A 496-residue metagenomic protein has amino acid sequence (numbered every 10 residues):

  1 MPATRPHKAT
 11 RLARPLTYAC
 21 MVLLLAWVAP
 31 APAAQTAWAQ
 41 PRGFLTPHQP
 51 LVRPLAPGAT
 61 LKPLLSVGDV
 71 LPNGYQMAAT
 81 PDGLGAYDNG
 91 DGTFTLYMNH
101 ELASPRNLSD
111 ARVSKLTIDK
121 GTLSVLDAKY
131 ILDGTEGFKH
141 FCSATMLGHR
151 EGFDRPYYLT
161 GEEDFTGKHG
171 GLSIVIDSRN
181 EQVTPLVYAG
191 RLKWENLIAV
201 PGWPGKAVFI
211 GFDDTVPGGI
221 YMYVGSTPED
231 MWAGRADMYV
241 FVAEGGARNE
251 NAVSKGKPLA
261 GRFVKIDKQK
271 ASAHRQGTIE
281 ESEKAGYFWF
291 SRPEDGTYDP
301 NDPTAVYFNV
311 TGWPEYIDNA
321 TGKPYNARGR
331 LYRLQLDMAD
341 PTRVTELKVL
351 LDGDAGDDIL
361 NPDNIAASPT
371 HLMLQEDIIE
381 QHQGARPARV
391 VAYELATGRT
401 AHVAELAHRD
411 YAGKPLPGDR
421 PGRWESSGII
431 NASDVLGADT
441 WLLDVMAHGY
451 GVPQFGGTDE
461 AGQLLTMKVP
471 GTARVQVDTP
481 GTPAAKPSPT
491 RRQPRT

Functional and structural regions predicted by a protein language model:
M1-A13: N-terminal secretory signal peptides that target proteins for export/translocation
H7-K8, L23-L25, T482: Residue-level detector of alpha-helical transmembrane segments in integral membrane proteins
Y18-V28: Bacterial N-terminal signal peptides
W27-Q35: Bacterial Sec-dependent signal peptides at the C-terminal "C-region" and cleavage site
A34-R492: Sequence/structural signature of beta-propeller domains
